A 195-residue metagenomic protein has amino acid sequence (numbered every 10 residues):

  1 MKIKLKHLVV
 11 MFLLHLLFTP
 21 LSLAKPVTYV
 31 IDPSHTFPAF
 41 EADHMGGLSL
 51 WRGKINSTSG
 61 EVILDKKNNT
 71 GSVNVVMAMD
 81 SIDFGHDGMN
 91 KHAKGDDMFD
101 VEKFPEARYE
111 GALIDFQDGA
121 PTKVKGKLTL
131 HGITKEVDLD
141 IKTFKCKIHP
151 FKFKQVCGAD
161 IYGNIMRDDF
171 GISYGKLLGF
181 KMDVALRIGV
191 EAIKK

Functional and structural regions predicted by a protein language model:
M1-V10: Bacterial N-terminal signal peptides that target proteins for export
V9-P20: Bacterial N-terminal signal peptides
L23-K195: Low-complexity, acidic/polar, glycine-enriched regions of mature
